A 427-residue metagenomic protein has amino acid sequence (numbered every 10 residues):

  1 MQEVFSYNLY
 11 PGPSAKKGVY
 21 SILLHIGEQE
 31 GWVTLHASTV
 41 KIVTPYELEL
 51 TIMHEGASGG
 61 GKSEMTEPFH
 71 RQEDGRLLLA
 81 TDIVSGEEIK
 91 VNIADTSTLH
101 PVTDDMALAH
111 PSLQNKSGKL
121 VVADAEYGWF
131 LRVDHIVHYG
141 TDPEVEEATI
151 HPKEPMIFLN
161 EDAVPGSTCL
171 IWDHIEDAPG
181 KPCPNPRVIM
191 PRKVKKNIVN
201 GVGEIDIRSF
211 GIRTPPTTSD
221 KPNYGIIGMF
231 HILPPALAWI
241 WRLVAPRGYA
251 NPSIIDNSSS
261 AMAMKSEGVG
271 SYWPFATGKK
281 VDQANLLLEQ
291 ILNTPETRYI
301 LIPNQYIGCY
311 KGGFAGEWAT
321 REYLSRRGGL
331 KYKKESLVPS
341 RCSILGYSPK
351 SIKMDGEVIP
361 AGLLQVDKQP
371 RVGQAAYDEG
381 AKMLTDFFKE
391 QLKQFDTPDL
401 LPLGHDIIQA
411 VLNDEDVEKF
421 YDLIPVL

Functional and structural regions predicted by a protein language model:
M1-H36: Charged, amphipathic alpha-helical linker segments immediately N-terminal to NTP-binding catalytic cores
Q2-L9, E49-M53, V269: Glycine- and acidic
Q29, Y46, Q72-T81, K90-T96 (+1 more regions): Secondary-structure transition/capping motifs at alpha-helix termini and the adjoining loop/turn into the next element
G31-L35, T39-E49: Phosphate-binding P-loop
E47-R76: Glycine-rich phosphate-binding P-loop
G60-S63, E73-G75, L108-P111, W129-R132 (+1 more regions): Flexible loop/turn segments at secondary-structure boundaries
L78, I83-A178: Conserved nucleotide-sensing/catalytic segment adjacent to the nucleotide-binding pocket in NTP-handling enzymes
L131-L427: Conserved NTP phosphate-binding and transfer environment spanning the P-loop NTPase/kinase superfamily
